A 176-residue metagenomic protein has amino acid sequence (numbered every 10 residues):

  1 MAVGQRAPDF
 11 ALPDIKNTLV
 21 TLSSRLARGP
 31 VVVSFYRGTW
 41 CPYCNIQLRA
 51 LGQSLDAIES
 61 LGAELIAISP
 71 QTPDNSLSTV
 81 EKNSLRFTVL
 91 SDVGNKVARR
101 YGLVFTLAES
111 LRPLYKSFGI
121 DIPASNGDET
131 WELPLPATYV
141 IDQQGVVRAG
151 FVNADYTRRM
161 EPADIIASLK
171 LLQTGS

Functional and structural regions predicted by a protein language model:
M1-S23: N-terminal "domain-start" segment that seeds a small globular fold
Q5-R6, P30, L133-L135, R159: Short, small/polar residue-rich loop motifs at catalytic or cofactor-binding pockets
L22-L51: Short active-site neighborhood of thiol/selenol oxidoreductases, capturing the structured segment around
Q47-L103: Structural microenvironment flanking redox-active thiols in thiol-disulfide oxidoreductases
D92-R158: Thiol/selenol-based redox catalytic cores and closely related redox-interacting motifs
Y156-L172: A short, polar/charged loop-to-alpha-helix boundary motif
